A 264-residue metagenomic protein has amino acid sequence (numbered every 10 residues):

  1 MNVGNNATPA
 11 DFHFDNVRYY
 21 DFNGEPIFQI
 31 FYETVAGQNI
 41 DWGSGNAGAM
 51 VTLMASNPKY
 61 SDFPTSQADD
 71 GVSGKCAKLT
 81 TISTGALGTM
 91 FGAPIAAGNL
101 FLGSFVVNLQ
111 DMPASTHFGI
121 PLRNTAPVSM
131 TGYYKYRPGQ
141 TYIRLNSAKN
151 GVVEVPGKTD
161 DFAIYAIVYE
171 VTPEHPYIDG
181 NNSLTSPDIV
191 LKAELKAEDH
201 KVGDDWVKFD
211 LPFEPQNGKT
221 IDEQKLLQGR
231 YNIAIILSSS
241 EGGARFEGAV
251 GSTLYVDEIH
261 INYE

Functional and structural regions predicted by a protein language model:
M1-N2, V128-Y134, D160-Y169, L226-G243: Internal, hydrophobic beta-strand segments that form the core of beta-sheet-rich folds
V3-D21, K225-Q228, S240-Y263: Extracellular carbohydrate recognition
V3-N6, F118-V128, V155, K219-L227 (+1 more regions): Exposed beta-sheet edge/beta-hairpin loop segments within beta-rich domains
D11-F63, D70-G71: Extracellular carbohydrate-recognition regions
I30, P127-T131, W206-D210: Intrinsic-disorder/low-complexity, polar/charged segments enriched in Ser/Thr/Lys/Arg/Asp/Glu/Gln
Q67-P94: Short carbohydrate-recognition loop motifs
T89-E174: Extracellular-facing segments of soluble proteins and assemblies that are Gly/Ser/Thr-biased and enriched in aromatics
P173-L227, A249: Extracellular carbohydrate recognition and processing domains and analogous Trp-centered ligand-binding platforms
